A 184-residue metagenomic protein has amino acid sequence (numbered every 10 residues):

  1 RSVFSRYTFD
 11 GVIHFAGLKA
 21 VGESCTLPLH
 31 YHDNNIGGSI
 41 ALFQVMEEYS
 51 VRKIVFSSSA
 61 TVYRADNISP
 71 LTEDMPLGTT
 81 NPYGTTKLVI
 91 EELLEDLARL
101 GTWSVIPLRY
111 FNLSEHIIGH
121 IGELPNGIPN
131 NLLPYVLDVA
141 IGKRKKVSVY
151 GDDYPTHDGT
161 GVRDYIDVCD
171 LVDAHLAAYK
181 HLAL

Functional and structural regions predicted by a protein language model:
R1-N34: NAD(P)H-binding glycine-rich loop region in Rossmannoid oxidoreductase-like domains and their noncatalytic homologs
R1-S2, K180-L184: Short, intrinsically disordered, charge-balanced linker/junction segments flanking boundaries in proteins
I13, F43, I54-V55: Conserved hydrophobic packing residues within short motifs/helices of P-loop NTPase cores of ABC-family ATPases
A16-G17, S57, I90, A178: Small-residue (primarily alanine) positions within well-ordered alpha-helices, especially packing/interaction faces
G17-E23, S59-V62, E115-I118, Y154: Active-site proximal helix/loop that lines the substrate pocket of Rossmann-like NAD(P)-dependent oxidoreductase domains
K19-E23, V45-K53, H181-L182: A short helix-coil junction within the Rossmann-fold of NAD(P)-dependent oxidoreductases
T26-A41, E48, R52-K53, T61-N112 (+1 more regions): Catalytic helix-loop patch of NAD(P)-dependent Rossmann-fold dehydrogenases
E95-A177: NAD(P)-dependent short-chain dehydrogenase/reductase
